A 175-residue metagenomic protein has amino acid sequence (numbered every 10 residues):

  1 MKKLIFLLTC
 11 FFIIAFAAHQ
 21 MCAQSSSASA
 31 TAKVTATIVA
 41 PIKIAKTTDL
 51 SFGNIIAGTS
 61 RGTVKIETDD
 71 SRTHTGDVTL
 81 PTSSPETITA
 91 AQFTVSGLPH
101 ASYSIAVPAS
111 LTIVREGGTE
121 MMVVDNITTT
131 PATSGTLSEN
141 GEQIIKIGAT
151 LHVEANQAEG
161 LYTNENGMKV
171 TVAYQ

Functional and structural regions predicted by a protein language model:
M1-L7: Positively charged n-region of N-terminal signal peptides that target proteins for export
L8, E67, R72, G118 (+1 more regions): Intrinsically disordered/low-complexity terminal segments and short unstructured peptides
T9-F11, M21: Cleavable N-terminal signal peptides
A15-F16, I42: Short, low-complexity, intrinsically disordered N-terminal segments
F16-A23: Sec/Tat signal peptide C-region and signal peptidase I cleavage site
A23-I105, T112, S134-Q175: N-terminal small/polar-rich segments of proteins
P99, V107-P131: Surface-exposed binding patches on compact interaction domains or structured appendages
